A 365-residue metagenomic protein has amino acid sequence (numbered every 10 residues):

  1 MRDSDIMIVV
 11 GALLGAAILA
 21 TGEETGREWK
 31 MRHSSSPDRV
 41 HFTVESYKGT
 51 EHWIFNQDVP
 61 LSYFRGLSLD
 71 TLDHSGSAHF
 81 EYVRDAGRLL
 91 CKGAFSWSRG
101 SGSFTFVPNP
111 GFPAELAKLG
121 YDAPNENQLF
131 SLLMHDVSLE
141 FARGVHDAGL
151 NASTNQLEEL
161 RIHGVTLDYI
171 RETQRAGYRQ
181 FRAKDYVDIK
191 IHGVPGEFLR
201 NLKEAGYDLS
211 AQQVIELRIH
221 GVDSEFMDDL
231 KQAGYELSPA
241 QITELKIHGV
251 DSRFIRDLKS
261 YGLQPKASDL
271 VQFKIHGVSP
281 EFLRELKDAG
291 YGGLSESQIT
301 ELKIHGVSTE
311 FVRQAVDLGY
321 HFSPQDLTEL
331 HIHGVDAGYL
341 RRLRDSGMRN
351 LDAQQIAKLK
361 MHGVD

Functional and structural regions predicted by a protein language model:
R2-D5, I18-D365: General marker for long, soluble alpha-helical cores
V10-A17: Bacterial N-terminal signal peptides
